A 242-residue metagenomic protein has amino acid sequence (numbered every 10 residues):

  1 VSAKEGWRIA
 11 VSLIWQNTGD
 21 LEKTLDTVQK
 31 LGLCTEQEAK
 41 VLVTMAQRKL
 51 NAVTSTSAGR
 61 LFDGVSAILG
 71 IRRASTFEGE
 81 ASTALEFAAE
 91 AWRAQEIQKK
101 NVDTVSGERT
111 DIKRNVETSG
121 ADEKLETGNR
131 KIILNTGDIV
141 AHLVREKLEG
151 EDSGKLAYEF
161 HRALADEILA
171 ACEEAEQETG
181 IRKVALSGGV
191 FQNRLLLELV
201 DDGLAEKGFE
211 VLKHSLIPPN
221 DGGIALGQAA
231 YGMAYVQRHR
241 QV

Functional and structural regions predicted by a protein language model:
V1, T27, M45-L50, F209-S215: Short beta-alpha connecting loops at secondary-structure transitions that line or flank enzyme active sites
V1-R8, T18: Catalytic center-proximal scaffold of phosphoryl-transfer enzymes
G6-S12, R162, L212-V242: Glycine-rich phosphate-binding/hydrolytic loop that grips phosphoryl groups
S12-D103, G107, I112-R182, L195-D202: A contiguous, well-structured pocket-lining segment that forms one wall/lid of small-molecule binding clefts in soluble
W15, E173, A205, A230-Y235: A short, amphipathic alpha-helical segment
S75-T76, G208, Q237-R240: Phosphate-handling active-site elements
K183-V184, R194, V200-I224: Conserved phosphate-binding/catalytic loops in two-lobed NTP-binding clefts
G189: Active-site glycine-centered loops adjacent to acidic/histidine catalytic or metal-binding residues that shape
